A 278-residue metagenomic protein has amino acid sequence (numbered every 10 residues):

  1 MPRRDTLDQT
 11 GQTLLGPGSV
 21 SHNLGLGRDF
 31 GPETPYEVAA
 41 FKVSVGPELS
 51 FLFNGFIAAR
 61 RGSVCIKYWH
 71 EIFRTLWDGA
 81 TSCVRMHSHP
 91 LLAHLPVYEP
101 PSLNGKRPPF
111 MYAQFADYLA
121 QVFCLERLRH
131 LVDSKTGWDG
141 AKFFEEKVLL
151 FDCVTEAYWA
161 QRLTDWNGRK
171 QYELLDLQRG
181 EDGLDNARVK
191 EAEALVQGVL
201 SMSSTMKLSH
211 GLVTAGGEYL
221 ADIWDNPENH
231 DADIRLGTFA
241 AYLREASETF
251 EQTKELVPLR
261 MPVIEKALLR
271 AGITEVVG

Functional and structural regions predicted by a protein language model:
T6-G278: Glycosyltransferase-associated regions of secretory-pathway enzymes, highlighting luminal stem/catalytic domains
